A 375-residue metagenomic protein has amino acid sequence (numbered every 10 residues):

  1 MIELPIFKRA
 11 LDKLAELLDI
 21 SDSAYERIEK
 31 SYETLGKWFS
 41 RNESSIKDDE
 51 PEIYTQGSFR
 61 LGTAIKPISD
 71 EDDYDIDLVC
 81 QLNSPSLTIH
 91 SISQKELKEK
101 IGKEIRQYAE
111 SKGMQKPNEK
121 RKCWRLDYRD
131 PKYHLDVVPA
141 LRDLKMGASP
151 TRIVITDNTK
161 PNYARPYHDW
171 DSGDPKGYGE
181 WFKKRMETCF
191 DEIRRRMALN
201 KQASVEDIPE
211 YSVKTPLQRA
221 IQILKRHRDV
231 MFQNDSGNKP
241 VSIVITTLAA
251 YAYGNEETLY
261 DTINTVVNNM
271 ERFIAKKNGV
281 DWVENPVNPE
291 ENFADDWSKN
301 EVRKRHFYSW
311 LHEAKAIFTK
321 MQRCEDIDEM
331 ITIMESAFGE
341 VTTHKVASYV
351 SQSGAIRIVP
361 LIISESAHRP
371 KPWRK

Functional and structural regions predicted by a protein language model:
M1-D73, C80-E96, I358, I363 (+1 more regions): N-terminal regions immediately upstream of nucleotidyltransferase
M1-K13, A275-K375: Terminal (often C-terminal) interaction modules
L11-D12, D73-S84, M197-V205, I243-T246: Glycine-rich, often proline-containing surface loops adjacent to acidic residues and nearby aromatics that form
E26, G36-S45, L61, K95-N162 (+1 more regions): Conserved catalytic core of two-metal-ion nucleotidyltransferases
E52-G57, R125-D127, I243-L248: Extended hydrophobic secondary-structure segments that form protein cores and membrane-embedded regions
K66-D73, R129, D235-N238: Short glycine/proline-enriched loop/turn "hinge" motifs that connect secondary-structure elements and lie
R165-Q218, M231, E335: Long, charge-rich alpha-helical interaction segments
V205-Q322: Conserved nucleotidyltransferase catalytic core and NTase-mimicking acidic/glycine-rich helix/loop elements in nucleic
